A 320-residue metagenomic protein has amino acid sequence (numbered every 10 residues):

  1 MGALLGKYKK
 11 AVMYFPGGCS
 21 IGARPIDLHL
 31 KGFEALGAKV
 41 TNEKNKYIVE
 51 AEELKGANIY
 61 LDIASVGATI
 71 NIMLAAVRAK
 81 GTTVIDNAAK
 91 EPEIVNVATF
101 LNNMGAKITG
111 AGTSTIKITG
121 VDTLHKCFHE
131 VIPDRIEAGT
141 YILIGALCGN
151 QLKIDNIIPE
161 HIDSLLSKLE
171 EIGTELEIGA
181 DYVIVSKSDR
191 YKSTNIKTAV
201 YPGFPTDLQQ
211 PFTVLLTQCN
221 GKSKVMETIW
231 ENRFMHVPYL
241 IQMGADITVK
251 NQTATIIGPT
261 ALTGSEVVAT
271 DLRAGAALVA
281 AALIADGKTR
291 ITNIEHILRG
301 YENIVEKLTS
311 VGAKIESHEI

Functional and structural regions predicted by a protein language model:
M1-I320: Structural preference for solvent-exposed beta-strand-turn elements and adjacent flexible terminal/loop segments within
